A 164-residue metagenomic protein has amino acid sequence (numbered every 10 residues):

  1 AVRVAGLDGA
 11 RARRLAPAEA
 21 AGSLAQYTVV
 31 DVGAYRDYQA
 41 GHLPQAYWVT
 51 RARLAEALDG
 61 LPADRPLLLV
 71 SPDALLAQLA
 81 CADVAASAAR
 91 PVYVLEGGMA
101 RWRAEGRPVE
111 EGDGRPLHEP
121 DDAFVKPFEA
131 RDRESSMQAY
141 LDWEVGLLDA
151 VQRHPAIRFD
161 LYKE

Functional and structural regions predicted by a protein language model:
A1-T28, V32-E164: Rhodanese-like catalytic fold shared by cysteine-dependent sulfurtransferases and DSP/PTP-type phosphatases
